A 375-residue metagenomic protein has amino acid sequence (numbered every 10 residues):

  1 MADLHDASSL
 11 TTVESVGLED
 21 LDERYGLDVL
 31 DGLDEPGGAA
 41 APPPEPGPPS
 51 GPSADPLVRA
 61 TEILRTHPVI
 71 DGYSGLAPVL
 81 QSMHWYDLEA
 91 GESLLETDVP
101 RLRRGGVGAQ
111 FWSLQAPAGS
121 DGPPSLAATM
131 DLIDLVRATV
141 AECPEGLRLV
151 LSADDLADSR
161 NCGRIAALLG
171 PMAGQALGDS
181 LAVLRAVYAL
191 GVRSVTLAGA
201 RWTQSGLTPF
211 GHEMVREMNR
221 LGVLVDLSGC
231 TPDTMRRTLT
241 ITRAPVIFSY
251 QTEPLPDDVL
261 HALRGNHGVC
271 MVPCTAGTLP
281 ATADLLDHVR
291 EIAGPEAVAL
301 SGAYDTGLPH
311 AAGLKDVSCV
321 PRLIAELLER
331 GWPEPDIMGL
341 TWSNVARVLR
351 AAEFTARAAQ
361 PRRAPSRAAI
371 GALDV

Functional and structural regions predicted by a protein language model:
A2-H212, P254-V375: N-terminal hydrophobic targeting/anchoring segments and the immediately downstream early-domain regions of hydrolases
Y73-G75, G229, S249-Y250: Histidine-centered divalent metal-coordination motifs
G106-V107, V192-S194, E217-V223, T240-I247 (+1 more regions): Glycine-enriched alpha-helix->loop->beta-strand junction motifs that scaffold or abut catalytic
L147-V150, V223-C230: Catalytic beta/alpha-barrel core
A153, A200, S228-M235: Short, surface-exposed recognition loops or helix-turn segments adjacent to catalytic cores
M214-V215, N219, G229: Membrane-bilayer interface helices and TM-boundary transition segments
L224-L227, F248, D336: Short catalytic-loop micro-motif centered on adjacent basic/acidic residues
P232, L239-P256: Acidic, glycine-rich loop-and-beta core segments that form the ion-binding/anion-interacting portion of active sites
